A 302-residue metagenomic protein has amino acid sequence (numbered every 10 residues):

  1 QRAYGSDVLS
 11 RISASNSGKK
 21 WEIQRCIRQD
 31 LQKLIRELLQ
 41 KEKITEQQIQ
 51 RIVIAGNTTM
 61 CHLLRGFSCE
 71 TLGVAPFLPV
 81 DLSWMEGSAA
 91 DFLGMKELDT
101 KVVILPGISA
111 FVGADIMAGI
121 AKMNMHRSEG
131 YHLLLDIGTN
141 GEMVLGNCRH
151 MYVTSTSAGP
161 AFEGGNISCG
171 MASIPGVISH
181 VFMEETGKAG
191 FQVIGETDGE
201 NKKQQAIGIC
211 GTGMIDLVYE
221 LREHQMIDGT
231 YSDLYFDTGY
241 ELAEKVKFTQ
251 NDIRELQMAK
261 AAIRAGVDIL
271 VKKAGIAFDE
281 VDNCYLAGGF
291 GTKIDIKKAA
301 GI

Functional and structural regions predicted by a protein language model:
Q1-L63, T71-G73, V103: N-terminal glycine/serine-rich phosphate-binding loop of ATP-dependent small-molecule kinases, especially carbohydrate
Q1-R2, D7, E70-E86, A118 (+3 more regions): Glycine-rich phosphate-binding loop of actin/hexokinase-like ATP-binding domains
D30-E42, I116-G119, M123, Q257-D279: Phosphate/ATP-binding catalytic cores across multiple sugar-kinase/actin-like superfamilies, primarily ASKHA
I44-N57, V218, F278-G288: Short glycine-rich phosphate-binding loop at a beta-alpha junction
L63, G199-L242: Conserved ATP-utilizing enzyme core subdomain
V102-H132: Conserved phosphate-binding catalytic cores of ATP/NTP-utilizing and phosphoryl-transfer enzymes
N147-Y152, I276-I302: Catalytic phosphate/nucleotide-handling subdomain of diverse soluble enzymes
R222-A274: A contiguous, well-structured pocket-lining segment that forms one wall/lid of small-molecule binding clefts in soluble
